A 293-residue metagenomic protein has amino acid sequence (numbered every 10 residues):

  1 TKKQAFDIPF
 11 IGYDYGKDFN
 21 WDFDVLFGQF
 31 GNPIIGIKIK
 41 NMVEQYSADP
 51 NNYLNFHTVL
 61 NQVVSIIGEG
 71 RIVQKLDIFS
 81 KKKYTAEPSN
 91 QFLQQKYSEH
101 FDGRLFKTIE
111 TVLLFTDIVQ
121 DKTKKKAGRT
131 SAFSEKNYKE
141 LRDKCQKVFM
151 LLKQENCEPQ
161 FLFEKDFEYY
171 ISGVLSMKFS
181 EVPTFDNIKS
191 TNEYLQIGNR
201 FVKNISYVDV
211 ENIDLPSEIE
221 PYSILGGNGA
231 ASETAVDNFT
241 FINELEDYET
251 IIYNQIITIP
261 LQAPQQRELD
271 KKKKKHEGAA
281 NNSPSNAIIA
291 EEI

Functional and structural regions predicted by a protein language model:
T1-I293: Extended, folded cores of ATP/NTP-driven motor/assembly subunits in large transport and secretion machines
